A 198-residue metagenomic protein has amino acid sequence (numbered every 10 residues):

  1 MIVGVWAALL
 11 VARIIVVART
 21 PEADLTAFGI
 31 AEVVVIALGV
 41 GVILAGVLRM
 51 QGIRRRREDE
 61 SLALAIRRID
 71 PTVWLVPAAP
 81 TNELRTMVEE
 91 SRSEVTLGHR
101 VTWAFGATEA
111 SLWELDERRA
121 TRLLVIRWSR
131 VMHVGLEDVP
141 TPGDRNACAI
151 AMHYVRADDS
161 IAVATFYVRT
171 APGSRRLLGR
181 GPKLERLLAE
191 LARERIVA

Functional and structural regions predicted by a protein language model:
M1, V33-A107: Anionic N-terminal interaction surfaces
M1-I2, F28: Alpha-helical membrane-anchoring segments
V5-V17: N-terminal signal sequences
I14-L38: Hydrophobic alpha-helical transmembrane segments
P71-A79, R100-T102, L124-S129, D159-V168: Generic detection of short hydrophobic beta-strand segments and adjacent strand-loop junctions
E83-T86, S111-L112, A120-T121, R156-T165: Short, surface-exposed beta-strand/loop "edge" segments at domain boundaries and coil↔beta transitions
V95-H99, G106-A149: Phosphoinositide-binding peripheral membrane targeting modules
G143-A198: Terminal and domain-flanking low-complexity segments
